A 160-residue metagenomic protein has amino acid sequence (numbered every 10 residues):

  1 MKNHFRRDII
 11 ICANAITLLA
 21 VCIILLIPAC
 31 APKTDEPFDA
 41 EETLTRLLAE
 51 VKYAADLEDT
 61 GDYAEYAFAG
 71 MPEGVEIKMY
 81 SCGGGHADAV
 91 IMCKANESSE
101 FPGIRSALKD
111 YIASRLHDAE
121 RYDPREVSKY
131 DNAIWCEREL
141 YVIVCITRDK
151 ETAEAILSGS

Functional and structural regions predicted by a protein language model:
N3-T17: N-terminal Sec-pathway targeting helices
L25-A29: C-terminal motif of bacterial Sec signal peptides marking the signal peptidase cleavage site
A31-K33: Bacterial signal peptide processing site
L57-A87, E100-G103, Y130-D131: Short, compositionally biased low-complexity segments enriched in polar/charged residues
A87-E97: A short acidic-to-branched-hydrophobic micro-motif
S98-S106, E151-E154: Short, conserved charged micro-motifs
F101-R138: Short Gly/Thr-rich strand-loop-strand
R125-S160: A short, solvent-exposed beta-edge/loop patch
